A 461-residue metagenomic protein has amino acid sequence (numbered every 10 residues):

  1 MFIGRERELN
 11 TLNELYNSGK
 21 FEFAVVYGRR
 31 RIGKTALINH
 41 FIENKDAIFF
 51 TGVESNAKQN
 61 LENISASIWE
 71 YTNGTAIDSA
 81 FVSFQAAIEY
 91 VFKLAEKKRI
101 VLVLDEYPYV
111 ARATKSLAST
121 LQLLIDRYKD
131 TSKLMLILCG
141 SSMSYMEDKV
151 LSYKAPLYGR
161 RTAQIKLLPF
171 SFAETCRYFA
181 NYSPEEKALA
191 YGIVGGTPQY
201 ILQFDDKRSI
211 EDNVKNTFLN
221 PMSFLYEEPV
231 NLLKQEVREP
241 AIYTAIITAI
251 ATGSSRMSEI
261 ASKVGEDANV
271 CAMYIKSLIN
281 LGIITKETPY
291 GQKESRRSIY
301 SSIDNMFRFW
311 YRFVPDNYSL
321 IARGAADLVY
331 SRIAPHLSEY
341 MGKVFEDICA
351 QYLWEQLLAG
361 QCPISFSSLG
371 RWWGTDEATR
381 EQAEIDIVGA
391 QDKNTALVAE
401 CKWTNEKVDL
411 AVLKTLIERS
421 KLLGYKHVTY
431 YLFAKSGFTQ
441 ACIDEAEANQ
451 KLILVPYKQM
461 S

Functional and structural regions predicted by a protein language model:
M1-S331: Phosphate-binding site recognition
Y290, I299-S461: A cross-kingdom feature that marks ATP-driven nucleic-acid transaction machinery
